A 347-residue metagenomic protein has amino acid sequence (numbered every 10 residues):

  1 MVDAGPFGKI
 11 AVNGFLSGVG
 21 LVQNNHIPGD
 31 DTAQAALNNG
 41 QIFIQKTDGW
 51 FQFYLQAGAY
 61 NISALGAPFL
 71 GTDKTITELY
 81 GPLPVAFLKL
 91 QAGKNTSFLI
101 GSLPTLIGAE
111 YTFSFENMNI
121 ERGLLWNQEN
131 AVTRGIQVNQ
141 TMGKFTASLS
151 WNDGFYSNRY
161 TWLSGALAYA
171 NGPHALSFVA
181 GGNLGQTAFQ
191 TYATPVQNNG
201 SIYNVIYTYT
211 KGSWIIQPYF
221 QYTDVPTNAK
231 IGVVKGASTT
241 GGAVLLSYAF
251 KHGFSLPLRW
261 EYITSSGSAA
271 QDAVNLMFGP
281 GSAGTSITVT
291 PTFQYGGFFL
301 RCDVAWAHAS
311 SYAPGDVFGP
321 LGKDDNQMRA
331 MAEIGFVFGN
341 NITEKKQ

Functional and structural regions predicted by a protein language model:
V2-S164, A168-A175, S247-F250, P257 (+1 more regions): Outer membrane beta-barrel
L21, Y60-I62, L184-G185, T223-V225: A short, flexible beta-alpha/helix-coil linker loop
H26-D30, T72-L79, F178-A180, Q186 (+1 more regions): Outer-membrane beta-barrel pore domains
